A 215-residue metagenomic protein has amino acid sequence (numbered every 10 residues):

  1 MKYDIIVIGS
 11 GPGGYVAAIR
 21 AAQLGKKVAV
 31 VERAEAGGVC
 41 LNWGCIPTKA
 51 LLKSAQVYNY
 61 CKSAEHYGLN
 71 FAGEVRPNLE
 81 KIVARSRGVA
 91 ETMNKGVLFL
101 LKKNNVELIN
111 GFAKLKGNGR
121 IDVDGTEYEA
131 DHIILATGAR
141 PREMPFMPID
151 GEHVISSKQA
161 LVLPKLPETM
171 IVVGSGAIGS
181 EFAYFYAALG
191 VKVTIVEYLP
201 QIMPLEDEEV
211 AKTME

Functional and structural regions predicted by a protein language model:
K2-Y3, I19-K26, V31-L166, L199-M203 (+1 more regions): Glycine-rich flavin
Y3-V30, G179-A188: N-terminal Rossmann-like FAD-binding beta1-loop-alpha1 element of flavoenzymes
I8-G9, V31, L135, V173-G174: Conserved N-terminal Rossmann-fold NAD(P)-binding element of oxidoreductases
G9, G88-V89, G174, E206: Residues that cap or flank secondary-structure elements
G11-G14, N105, G174: Conserved G/P- and acidic residue-centered "switch" motifs that form tight phosphate/ATP-binding loops in soluble
K165-E206: Rossmann-like NAD(P)H-binding beta-loop-alpha module
